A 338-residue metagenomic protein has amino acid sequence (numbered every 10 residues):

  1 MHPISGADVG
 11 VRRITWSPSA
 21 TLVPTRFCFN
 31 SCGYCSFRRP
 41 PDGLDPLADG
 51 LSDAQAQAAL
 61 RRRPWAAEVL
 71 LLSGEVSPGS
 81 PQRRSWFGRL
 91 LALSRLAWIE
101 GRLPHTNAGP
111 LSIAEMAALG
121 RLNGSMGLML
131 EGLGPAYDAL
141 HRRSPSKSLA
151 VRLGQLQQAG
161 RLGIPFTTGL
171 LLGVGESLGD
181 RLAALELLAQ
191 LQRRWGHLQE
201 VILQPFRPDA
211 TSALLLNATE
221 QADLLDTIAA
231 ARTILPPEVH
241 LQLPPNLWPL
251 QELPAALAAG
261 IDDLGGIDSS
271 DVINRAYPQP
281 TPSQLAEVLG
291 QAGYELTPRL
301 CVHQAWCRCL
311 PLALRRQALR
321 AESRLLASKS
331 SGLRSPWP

Functional and structural regions predicted by a protein language model:
M1-S17: An N-cap/entry alpha-helix motif that binds or orients negatively charged groups
I14-L22, A67-L71, P104-T106, M126-L128 (+5 more regions): Hydrophobic faces of well-ordered beta-strands that scaffold small-molecule active sites in alpha/beta enzyme cores
I14-Q55: Canonical Radical SAM [4Fe-4S] cluster-binding loop centered on the CxxxCxxC motif and its immediate flanking residues
W16-A20, R39-D45, L70-S85, R207-L216 (+2 more regions): Glycine-rich, proline-tolerant flexible connector loops at the mouths of alpha/beta enzymes
A20-L22, E75-S77, A108-S112, G132-G134 (+5 more regions): Active-site-proximal loop/turn and secondary-structure-junction residues that shape catalytic pockets, frequently
L22, A117, A229: Active-site phosphate/pyrophosphate- and oxyanion-stabilizing loops and adjacent acidic/basic residues in soluble
R39-R193: Conserved Radical SAM active-site core
W65, L182-P338: Auxiliary Fe-S-binding modules of radical SAM enzymes
